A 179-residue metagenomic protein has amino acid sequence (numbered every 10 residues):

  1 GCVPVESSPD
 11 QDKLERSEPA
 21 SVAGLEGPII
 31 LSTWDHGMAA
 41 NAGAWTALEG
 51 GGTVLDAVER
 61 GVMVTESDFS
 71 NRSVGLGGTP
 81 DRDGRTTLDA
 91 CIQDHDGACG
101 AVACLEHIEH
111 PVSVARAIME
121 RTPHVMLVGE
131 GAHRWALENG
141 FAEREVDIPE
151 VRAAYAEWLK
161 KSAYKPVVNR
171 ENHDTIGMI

Functional and structural regions predicted by a protein language model:
V3, D10-I179: Alpha/propeptide regions of enzymes that mature by internal proteolysis
